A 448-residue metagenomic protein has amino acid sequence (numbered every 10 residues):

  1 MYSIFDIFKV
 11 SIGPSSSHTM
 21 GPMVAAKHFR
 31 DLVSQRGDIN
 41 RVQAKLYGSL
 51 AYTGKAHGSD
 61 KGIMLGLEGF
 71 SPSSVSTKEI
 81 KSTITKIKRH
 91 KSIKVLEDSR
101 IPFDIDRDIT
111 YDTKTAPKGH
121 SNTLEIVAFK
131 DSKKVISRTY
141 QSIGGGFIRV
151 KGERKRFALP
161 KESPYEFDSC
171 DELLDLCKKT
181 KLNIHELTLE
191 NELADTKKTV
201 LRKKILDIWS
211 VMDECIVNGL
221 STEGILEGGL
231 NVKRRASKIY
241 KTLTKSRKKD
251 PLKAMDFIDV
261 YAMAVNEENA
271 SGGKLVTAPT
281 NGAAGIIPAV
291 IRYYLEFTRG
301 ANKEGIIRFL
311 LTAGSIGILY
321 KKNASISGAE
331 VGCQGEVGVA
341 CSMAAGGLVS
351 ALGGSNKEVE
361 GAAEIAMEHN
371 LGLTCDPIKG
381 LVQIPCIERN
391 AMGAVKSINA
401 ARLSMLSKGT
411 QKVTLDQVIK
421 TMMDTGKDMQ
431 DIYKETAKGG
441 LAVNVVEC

Functional and structural regions predicted by a protein language model:
I7, S11, I258-N266, F309-G317 (+3 more regions): Short alpha-helical scaffolding segments that buttress acidic/His motifs in well-ordered protein cores
F8-A26, S271-V290, C333-S342: Conserved phosphate/anionic-ligand binding catalytic regions in large, soluble enzymes, centered on
S17-L32, P288-G300, A345-G353: Alpha-helical support elements that line or immediately flank enzyme active sites and cofactor-binding pockets
R41-G54, K86-K94, F309-N323, E364-P377 (+1 more regions): Short, mixed-charge aromatic SLiMs
P72-K248: C-terminal regulatory domains involved in ligand/effector binding and gene-expression control
T199-G328, G332, G440-C448: Accessory "access/gating" subregions that flank catalytic or transport cores
A301, T312, I318-A391, L403-K412: Hydrophobic alpha-helical bundle architecture
K412-C448: Extended hydrophobic packing segments that form well-structured cores
